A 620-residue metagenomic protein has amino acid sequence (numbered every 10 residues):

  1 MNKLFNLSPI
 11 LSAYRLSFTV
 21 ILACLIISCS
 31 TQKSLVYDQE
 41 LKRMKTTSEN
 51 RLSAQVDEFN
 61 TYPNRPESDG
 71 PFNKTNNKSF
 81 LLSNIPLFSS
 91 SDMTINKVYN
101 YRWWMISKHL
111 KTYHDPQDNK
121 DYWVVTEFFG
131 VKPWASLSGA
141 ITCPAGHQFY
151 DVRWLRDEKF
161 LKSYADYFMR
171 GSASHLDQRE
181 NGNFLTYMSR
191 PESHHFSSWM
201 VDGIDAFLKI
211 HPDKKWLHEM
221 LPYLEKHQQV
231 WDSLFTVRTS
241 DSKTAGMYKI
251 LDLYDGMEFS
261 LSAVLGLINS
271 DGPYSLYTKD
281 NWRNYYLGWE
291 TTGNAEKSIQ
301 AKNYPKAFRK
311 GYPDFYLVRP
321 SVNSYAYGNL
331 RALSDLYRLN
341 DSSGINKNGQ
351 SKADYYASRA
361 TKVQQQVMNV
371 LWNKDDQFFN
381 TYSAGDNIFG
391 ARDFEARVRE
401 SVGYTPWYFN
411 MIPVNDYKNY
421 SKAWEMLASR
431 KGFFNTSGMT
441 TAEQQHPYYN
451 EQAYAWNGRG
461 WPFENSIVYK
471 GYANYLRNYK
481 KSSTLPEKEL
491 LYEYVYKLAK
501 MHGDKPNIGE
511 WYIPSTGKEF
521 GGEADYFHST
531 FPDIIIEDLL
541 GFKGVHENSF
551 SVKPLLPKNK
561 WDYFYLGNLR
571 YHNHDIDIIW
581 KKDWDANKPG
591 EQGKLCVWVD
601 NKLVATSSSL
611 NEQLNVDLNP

Functional and structural regions predicted by a protein language model:
N2-F18: Bacterial N-terminal signal peptides that target proteins for export
I27-S28: C-terminal motif of bacterial Sec signal peptides marking the signal peptidase cleavage site
Y37-D69, L176-W199, A206, D232-D354 (+4 more regions): The feature captures the catalytic groove of carbohydrate-active enzymes
D38, T47, R51-A54, E58 (+8 more regions): Catalytic cores of carbohydrate-active enzymes
P63-L221, E225, Q229, V318 (+5 more regions): Substrate-binding groove/exosite segments of carbohydrate-active enzymes
M93-Y101, K108-K111, C143, L155 (+9 more regions): Active-site acid/base region of carbohydrate-active enzymes
Y101, L137-I141, M200, F207 (+3 more regions): C-terminal capping/lid segments that line or modulate ligand- or cofactor-binding pockets
N346-K347, K352-V367, K374, Y479-E487 (+1 more regions): Beta-rich accessory regions
